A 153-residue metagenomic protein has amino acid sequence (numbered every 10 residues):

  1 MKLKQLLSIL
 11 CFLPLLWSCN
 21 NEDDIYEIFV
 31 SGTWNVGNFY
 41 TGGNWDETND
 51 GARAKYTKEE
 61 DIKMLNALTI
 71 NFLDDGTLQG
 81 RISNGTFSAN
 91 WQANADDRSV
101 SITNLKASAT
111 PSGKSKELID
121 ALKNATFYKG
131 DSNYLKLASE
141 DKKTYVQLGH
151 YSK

Functional and structural regions predicted by a protein language model:
M1-W17: Sec-dependent bacterial lipoprotein signal peptides
W17-K153: Lipid interaction determinants
